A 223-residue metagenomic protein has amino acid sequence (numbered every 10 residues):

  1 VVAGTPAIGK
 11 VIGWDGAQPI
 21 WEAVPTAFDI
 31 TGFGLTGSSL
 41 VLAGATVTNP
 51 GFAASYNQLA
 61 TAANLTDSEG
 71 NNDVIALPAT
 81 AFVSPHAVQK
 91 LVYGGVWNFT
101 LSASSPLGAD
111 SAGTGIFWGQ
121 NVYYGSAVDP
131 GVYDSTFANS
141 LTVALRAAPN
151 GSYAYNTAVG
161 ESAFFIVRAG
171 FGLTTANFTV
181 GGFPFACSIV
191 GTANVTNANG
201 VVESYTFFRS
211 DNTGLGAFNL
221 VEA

Functional and structural regions predicted by a protein language model:
V1-T26: Extracellular repetitive beta-rich solenoid segments
V24, L107-D129: Edge beta-strands of extracellular beta-sandwich domains
A27-G37: Proline-enriched interdomain boundary motifs that mark the N-terminal boundary and often initiate the first structured
S39-T48: Short, solvent-exposed loop/linker segments at the N-terminal edge of repeated beta-sheet extracellular domains
T48-F52, A163: Structural beta-strand segments of beta-rich domains
S55-A62, V159-S162, R168-T175, T213-G214: Short proline/glycine-enriched turn/loop motifs at strand-loop junctions of beta-rich domains
A87-N98, G200-V202, F207-A217: Surface-exposed, short loops/turns at beta-strand junctions within beta-sandwich domains
